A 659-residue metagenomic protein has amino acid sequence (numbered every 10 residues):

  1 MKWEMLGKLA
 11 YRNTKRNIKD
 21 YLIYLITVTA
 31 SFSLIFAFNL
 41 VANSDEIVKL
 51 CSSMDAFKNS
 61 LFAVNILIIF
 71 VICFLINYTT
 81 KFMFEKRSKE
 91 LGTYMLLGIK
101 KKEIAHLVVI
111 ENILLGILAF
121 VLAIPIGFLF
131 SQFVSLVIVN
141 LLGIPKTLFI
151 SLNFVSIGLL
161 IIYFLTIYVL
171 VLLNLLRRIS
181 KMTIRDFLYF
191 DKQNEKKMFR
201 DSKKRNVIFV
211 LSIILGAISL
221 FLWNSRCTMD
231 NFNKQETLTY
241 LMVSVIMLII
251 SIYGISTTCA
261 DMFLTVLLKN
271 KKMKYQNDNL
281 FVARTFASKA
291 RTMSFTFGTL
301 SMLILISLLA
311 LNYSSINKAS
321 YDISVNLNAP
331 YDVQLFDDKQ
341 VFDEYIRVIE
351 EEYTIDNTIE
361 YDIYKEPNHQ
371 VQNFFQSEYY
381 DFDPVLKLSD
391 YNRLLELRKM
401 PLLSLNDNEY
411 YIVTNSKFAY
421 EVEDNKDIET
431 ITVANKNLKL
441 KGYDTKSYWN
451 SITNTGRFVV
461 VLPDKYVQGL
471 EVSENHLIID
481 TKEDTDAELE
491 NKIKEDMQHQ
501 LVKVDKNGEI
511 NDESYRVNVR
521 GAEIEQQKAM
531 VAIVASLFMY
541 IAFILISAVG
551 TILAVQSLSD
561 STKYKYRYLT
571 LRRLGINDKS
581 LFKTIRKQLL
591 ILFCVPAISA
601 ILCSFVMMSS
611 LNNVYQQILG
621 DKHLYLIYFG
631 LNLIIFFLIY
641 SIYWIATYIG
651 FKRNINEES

Functional and structural regions predicted by a protein language model:
M1-L22, K86-E90, K100, S135-S156 (+8 more regions): Feature of multi-pass inner-membrane transport and sensor proteins that recognizes transmembrane helices together
K15, K19-I26, A37-L67, F82-E85 (+8 more regions): Peri-transmembrane interface segments
I18-Y24, V108-I126, L165, R200-F209 (+2 more regions): Selective transmembrane-helix segments that form parts of the transport pathway or gating/packing helices in multipass
F32-S44, Y78-F82, L115-I144, S156-K181 (+6 more regions): Small-residue-rich transmembrane alpha-helices
S33-A63, V137, L222, R226-M229 (+5 more regions): Alpha-helical transmembrane segments
A63-Y78, S547-G550: Long, hydrophobic alpha-helical segments
S324-A532: Nucleotide-cofactor and metal-assisted catalytic machinery
